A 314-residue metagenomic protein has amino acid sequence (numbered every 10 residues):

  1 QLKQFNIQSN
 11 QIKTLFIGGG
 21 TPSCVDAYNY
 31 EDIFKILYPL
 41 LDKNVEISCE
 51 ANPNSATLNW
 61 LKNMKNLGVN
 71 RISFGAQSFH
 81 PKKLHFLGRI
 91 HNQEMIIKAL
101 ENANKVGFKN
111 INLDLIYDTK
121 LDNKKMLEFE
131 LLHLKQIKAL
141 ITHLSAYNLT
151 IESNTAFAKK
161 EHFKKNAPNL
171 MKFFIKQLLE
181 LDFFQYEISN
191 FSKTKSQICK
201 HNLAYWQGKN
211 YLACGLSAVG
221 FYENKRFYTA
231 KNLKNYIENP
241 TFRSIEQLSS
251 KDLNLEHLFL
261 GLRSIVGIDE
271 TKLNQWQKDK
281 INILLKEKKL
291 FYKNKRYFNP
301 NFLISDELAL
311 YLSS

Functional and structural regions predicted by a protein language model:
L2-F5, Q11-N274: C-terminal scaffold of the Radical SAM
Q8-S9, I304: N-terminal [4Fe-4S]-dependent radical SAM core
A51, F298-N299: Hydrophobic residues in beta-strands and at strand termini
E187, L285-K295: A short, conserved structural fragment
N274-E287: Short amphipathic alpha-helical interaction segments
P300-S314: Short, amphipathic alpha-helical interaction segments positioned at domain boundaries
